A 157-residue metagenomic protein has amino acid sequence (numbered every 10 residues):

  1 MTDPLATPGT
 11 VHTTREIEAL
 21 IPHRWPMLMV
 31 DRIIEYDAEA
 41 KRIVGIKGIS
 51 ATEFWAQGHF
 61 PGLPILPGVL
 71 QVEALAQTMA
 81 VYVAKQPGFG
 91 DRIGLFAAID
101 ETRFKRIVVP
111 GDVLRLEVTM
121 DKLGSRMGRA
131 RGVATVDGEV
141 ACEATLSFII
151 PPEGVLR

Functional and structural regions predicted by a protein language model:
T2-E35, R157: Flexible, low-complexity linker/boundary loops enriched in proline and small hydrophobic residues that flank enzymatic
T2-V11, T78-R115, A141-E143, F148-I149: Hydrophobic beta-strand-centered segment that forms part of the acyl-chain substrate-binding groove
D3-G9, A40-R42, V108-D112, T119-R157: HotDog/MaoC-like acyl-thioester-processing domains
E18, G62-L63, F104-R106: Beta-strand-rich interaction surfaces with strong enrichment in secreted/lumenal proteins
I21, I33, L75, V118 (+1 more regions): A residue-level signal for conserved active-site and pocket-lining positions in enzyme catalytic cores
W25-L66: Catalytic strand-loop segment that frames the active site of acyl-thioester-processing enzymes
M29-R32, A98, R103, E117-T119 (+2 more regions): Residues located in well-ordered beta-strands
I33, L66-F89: Active-site helix/loop of acyl-thioester processing domains in fatty-acid/polyketide metabolism, spanning hotdog-fold
